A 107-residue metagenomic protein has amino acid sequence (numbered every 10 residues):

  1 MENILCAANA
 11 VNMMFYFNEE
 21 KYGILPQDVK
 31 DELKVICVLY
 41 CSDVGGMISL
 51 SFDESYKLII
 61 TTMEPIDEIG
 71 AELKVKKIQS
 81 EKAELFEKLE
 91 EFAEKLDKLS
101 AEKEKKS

Functional and structural regions predicted by a protein language model:
M1-D43: Negatively charged, low-complexity tracts enriched in Asp/Glu with abundant Ser/Thr
M1-N3, K98-S107: Short acidic DE-rich linear segments
L5, V35, V75, E84 (+1 more regions): Intrinsically disordered, low-complexity segments enriched in glycine/proline and serine/threonine
G23, C41, K82, E104-K105: Short, flexible coil/linker elements and helix-boundary hinge sites characteristic of intrinsically disordered
Y40-K95: Amphipathic protein-protein interaction modules
